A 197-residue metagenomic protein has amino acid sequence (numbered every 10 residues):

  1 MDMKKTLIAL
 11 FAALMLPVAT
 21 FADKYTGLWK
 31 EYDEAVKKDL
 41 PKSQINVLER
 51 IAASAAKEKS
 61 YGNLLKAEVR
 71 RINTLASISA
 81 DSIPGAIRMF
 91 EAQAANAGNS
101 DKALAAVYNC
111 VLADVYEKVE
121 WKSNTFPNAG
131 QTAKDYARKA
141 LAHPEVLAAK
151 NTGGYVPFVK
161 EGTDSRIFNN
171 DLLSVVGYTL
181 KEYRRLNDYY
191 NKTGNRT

Functional and structural regions predicted by a protein language model:
M1-T6: Positively charged n-region of N-terminal signal peptides that target proteins for export
I8-A9, L75: General helical structural elements
A9-P17: Bacterial N-terminal signal peptides
P17-V18, K118: Charged, amphipathic alpha-helical interaction segments
T20-A22: Boundary at the C-terminal end of the N-terminal hydrophobic targeting segment
K24-T197: Extracytoplasmic/secretory-pathway proteins
